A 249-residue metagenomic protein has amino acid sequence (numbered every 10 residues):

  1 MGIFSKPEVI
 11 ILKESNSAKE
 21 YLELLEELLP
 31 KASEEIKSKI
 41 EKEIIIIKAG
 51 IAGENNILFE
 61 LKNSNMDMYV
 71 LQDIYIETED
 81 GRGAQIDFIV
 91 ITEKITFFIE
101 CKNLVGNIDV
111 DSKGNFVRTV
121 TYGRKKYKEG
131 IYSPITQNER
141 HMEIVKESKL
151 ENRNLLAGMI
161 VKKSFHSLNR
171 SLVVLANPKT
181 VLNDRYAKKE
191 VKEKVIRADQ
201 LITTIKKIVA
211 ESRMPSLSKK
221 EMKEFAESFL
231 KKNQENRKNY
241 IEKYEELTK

Functional and structural regions predicted by a protein language model:
M1-A84, I95, T121-K249: Surface-exposed interaction regions that form or flank ligand-binding interfaces
D87: Phosphate-centric recognition/catalysis
V90-R118: Active-site beta-strand-loop-beta-strand hairpin of nuclease catalytic cores that positions key catalytic residues
